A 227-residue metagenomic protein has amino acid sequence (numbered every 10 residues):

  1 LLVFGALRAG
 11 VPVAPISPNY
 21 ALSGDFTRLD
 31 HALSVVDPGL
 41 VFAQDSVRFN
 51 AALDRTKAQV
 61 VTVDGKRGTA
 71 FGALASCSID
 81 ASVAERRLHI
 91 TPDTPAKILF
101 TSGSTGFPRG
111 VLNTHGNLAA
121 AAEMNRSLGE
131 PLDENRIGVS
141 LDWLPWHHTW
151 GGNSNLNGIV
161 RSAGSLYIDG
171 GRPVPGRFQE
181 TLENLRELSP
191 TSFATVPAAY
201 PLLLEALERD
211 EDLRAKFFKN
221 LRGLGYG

Functional and structural regions predicted by a protein language model:
V3-P15, H31, V35, H148 (+1 more regions): Short hydrophobic alpha-helices that are characteristic scaffold elements of the AMP-binding
A6, P95, T101-S104, S140 (+2 more regions): Conserved S/T- and glycine-rich ATP-binding loop of Class I adenylate-forming
P15, N19-A52, T69-L74, S78-D80 (+2 more regions): Conserved ATP-dependent adenylate/AMP-binding module captured primarily in the ANL superfamily
D37-G39, R55-G68, G138-L141, Y167 (+3 more regions): Conserved helix-loop-beta element of the AMP-binding
G39, D93, H115-G116, L144: Structural detector for helix-capping/boundary residues
S46-V47, G116, A198-P201: Alpha-helix/helix-capping structural signal
G72-F100, G106-F107, L132-V139: Conserved pre-ATP/AMP-binding loop-to-beta segment of ANL
A119-V139, W146-A194, Y200-R214: Conserved AMP-binding/adenylation subdomain of ANL enzymes
